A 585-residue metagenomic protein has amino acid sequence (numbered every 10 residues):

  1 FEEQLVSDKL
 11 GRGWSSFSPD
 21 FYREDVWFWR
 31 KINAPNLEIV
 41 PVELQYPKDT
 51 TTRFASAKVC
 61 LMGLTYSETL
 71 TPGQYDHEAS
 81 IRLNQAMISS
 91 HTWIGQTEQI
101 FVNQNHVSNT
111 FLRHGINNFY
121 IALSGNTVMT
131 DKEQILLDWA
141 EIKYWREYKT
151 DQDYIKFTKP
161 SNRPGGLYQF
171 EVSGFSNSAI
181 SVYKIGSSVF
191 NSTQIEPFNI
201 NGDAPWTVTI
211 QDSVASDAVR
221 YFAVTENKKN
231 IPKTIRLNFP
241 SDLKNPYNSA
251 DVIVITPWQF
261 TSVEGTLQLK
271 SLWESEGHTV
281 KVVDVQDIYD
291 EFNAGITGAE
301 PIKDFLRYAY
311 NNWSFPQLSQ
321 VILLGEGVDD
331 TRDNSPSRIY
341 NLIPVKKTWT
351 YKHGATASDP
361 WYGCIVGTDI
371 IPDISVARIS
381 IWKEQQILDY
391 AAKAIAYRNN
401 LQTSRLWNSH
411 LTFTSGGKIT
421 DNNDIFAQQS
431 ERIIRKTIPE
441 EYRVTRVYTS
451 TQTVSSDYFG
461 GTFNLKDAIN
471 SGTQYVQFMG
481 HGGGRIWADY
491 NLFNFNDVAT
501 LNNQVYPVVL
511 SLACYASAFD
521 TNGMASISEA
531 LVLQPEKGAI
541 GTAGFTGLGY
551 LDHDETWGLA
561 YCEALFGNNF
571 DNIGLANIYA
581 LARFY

Functional and structural regions predicted by a protein language model:
F1-Y585: Cysteine-dependent hydrolase recognition
